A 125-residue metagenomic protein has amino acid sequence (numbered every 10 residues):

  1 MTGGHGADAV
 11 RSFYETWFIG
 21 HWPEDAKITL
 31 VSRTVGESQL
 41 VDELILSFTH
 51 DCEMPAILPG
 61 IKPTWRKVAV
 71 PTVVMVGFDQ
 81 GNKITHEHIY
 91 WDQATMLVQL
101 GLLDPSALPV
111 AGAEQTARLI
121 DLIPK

Functional and structural regions predicted by a protein language model:
M1-K125: C-terminal and inter-domain tail/linker signature
